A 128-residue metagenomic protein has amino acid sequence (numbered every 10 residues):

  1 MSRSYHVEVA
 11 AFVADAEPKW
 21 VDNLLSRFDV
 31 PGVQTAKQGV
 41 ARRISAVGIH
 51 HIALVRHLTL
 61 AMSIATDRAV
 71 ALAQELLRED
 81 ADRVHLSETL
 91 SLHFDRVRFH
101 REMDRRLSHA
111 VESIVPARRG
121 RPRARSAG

Functional and structural regions predicted by a protein language model:
M1-L24: Polyanion-binding surface elements
M1-S2, R56-G128: Basic Lys/Arg-rich amphipathic helical interaction modules
W20-S26, I44-G48: Helix-boundary capping/turn motifs
L24, Q38, L72: Residue-level "edge-of-site" marker
G32-H57: Short helix-start
